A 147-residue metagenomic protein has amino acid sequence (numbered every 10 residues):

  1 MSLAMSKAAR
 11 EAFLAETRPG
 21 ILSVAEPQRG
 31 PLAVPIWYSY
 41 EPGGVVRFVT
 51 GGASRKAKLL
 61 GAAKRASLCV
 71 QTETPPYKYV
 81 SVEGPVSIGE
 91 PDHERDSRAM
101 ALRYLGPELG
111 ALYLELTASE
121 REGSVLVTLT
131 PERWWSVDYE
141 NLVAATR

Functional and structural regions predicted by a protein language model:
M1-A4, K78-R147: Charged, gly/pro-rich active-site loop segments
S2-I21: Short, basic/aromatic recognition patches
K7-A8, A53-S54, G110: Structural motif corresponding to alpha-helix initiation and N-cap regions
R10, R18, G44, K78 (+1 more regions): A generic secondary-structure signal marking the coil-to-beta-strand transition
R18-G52, L60, A66-V70, Y79-S81: Short beta-strand segments
G51-R55, Y104: Short, solvent-exposed aromatic-acidic interface loops
S54-K56, P75, V143-A144: Short, surface-exposed beta-strand-loop junctions and turns on beta-sheet-rich folds
T72-E73, P131: Short secondary-structure boundary segments
